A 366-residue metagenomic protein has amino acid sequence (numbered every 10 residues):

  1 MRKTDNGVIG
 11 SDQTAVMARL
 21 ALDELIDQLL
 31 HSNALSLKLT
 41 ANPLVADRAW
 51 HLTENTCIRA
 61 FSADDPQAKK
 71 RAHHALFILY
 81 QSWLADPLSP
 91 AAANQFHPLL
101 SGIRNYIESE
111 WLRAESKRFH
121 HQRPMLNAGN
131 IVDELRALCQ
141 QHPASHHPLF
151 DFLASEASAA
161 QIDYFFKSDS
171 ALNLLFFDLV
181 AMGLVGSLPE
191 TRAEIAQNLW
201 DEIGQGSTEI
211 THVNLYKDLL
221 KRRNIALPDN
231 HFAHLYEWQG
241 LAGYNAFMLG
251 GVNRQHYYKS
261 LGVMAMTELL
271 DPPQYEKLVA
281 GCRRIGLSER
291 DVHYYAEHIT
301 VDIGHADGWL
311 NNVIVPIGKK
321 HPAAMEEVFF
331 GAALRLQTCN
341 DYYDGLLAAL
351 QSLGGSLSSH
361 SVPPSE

Functional and structural regions predicted by a protein language model:
R2-E366: Non-heme di-metal
